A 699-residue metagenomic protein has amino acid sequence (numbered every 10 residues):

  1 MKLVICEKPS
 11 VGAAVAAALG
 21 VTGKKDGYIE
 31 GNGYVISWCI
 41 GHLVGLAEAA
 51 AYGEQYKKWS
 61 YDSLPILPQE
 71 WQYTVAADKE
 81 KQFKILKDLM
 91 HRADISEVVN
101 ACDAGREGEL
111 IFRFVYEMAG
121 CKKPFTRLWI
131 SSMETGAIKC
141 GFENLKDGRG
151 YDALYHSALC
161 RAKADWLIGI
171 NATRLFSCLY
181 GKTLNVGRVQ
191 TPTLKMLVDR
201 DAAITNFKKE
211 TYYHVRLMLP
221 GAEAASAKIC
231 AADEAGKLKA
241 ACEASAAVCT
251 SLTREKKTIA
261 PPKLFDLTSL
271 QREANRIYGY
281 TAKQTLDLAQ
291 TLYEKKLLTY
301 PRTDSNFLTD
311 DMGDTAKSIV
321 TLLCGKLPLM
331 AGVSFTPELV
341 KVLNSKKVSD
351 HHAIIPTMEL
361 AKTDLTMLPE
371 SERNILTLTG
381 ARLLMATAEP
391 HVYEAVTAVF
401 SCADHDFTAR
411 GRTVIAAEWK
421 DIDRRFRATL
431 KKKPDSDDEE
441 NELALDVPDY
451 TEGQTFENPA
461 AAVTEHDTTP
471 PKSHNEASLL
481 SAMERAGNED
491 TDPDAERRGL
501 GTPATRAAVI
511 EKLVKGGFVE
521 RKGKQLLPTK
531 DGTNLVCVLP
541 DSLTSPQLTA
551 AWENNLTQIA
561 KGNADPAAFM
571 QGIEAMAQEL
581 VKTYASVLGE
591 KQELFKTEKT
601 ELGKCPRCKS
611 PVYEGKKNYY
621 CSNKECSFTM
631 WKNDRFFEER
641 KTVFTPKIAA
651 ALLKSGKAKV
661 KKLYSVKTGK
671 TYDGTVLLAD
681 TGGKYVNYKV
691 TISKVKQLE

Functional and structural regions predicted by a protein language model:
M1-A162, W166, T469-P470: Intrinsically disordered, low-complexity regulatory segments
M1-L3, A101-A104, G181-T183, R254-K263 (+3 more regions): Conserved short loop/turn motifs at secondary-structure junctions
K2-L3, K79, M90, T173 (+3 more regions): Basic, low-complexity terminal or inter-domain segments flanking catalytic cores
P9-A16, G33-I40, A76-K87, R92 (+17 more regions): Amphipathic alpha-helical transducer elements in NTP-driven molecular machines
P124, L194, L298: Conserved ATP-binding/catalytic motifs of P-loop helicase motor domains
T135-L219, R254-T258: C-terminal or mid-to-C-terminal helical accessory/interaction module adjacent to the motor/catalytic core
A232-F265, Q271: Metal- or metallocofactor-binding catalytic centers and their adjacent structured scaffolds across diverse enzyme
